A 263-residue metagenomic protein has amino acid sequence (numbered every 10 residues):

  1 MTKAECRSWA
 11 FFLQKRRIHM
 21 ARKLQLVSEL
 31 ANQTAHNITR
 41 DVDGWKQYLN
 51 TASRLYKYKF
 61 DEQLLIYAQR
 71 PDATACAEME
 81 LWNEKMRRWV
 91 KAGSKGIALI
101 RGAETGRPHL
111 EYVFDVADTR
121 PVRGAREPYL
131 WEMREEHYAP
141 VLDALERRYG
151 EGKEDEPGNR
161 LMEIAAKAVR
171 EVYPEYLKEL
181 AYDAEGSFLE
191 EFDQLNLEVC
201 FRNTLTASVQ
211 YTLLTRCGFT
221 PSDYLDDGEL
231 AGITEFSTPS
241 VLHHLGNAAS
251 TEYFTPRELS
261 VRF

Functional and structural regions predicted by a protein language model:
T2, S8, Q14-F263: N-terminal accessory/interface modules of nucleic-acid-binding and processing proteins
